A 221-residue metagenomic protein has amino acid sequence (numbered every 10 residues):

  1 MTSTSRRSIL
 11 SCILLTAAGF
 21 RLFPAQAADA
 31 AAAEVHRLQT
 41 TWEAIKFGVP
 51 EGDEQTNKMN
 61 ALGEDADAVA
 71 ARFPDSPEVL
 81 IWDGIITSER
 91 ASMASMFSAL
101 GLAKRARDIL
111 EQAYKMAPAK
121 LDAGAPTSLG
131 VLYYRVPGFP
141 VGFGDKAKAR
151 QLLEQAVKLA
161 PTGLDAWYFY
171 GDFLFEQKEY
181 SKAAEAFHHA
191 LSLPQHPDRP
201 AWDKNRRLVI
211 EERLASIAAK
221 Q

Functional and structural regions predicted by a protein language model:
A25-D65: N-terminal leader/linker segments that initiate helical-solenoid repeat arrays
P74, P118-K120, P161: Short coil turns that delineate tetratricopeptide repeat
V79, D122-A125, A166, P200: TPR alpha-solenoid repeat register
